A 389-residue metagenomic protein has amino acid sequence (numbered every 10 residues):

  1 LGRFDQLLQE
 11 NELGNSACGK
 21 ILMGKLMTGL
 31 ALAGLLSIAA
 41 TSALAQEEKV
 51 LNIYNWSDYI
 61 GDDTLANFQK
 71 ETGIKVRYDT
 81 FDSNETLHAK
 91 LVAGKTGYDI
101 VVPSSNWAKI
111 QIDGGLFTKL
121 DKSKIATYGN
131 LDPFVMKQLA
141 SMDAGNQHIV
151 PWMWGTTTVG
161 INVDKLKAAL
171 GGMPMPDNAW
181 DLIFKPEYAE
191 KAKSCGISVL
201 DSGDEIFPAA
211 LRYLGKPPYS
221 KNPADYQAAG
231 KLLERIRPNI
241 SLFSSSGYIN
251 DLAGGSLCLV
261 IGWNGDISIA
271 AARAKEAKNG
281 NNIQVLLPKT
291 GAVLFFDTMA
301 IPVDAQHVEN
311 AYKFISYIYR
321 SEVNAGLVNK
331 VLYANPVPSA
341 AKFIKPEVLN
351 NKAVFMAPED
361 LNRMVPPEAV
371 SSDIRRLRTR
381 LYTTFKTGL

Functional and structural regions predicted by a protein language model:
A45-Q111: Early extracytoplasmic/lumenal segment of secretory-pathway proteins
Y98-P103, S241-L242, C258-W263: Paired acidic/hydrophobic, glycine-rich loop segments that form the ligand-binding mouth/hinge of periplasmic-binding
V102-S104, A108, I112-N239, S244-A253: Extracytoplasmic ligand-binding site segments that recognize negatively charged/polar headgroups
W107-I110, L259-G280: A ligand-binding cleft/hinge motif common to bilobed small-molecule-binding domains
T118-G129, D181, A277-V293, P302-D304: Short beta-strand->loop
Y226-R235, S241, N279-A300: Periplasmic-binding protein-like
N250, P358-L389: Conserved C-terminal helix/tail region of periplasmic/extracytoplasmic solute-binding proteins
D297, P302-R363: Mature extracytoplasmic/periplasmic domains
